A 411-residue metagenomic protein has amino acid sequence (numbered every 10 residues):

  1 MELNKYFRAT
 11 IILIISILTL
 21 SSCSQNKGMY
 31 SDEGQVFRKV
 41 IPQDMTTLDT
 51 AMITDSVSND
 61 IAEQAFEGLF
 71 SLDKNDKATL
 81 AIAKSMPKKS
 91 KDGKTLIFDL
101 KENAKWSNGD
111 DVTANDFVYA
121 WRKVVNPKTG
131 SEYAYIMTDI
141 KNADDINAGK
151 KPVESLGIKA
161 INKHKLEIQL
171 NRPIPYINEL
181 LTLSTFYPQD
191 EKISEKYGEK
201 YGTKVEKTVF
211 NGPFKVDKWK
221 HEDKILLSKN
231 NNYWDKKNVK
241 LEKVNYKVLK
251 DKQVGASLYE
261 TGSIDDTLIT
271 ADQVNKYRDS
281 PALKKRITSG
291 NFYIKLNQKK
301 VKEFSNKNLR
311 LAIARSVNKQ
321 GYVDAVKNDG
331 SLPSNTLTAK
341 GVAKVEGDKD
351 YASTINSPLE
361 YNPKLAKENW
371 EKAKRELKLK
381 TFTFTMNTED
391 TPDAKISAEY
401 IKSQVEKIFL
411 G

Functional and structural regions predicted by a protein language model:
V40-K91, V209: N-terminal lobe/hinge region of extracytoplasmic solute-binding protein
K84-Y133, E303: Aromatic- and charge-enriched surface segment that lines or borders ligand/interaction sites
D99, E132-E191: Surface-exposed binding/hinge segments that line and control ligand-binding clefts or catalytic entry sites
T113-N115, Y119-A120, K165-E167, P213 (+3 more regions): Alpha-helical secondary-structure segments
H164, L170-V239, K243, Q253: Gly/Pro-rich hinge or "lid" segments in bacterial periplasmic/extracellular proteins
N231-K276: Ligand-site clamp/hinge motif
P333-A373, T391-K395: Structural transition elements
K367-G411: Ligand/substrate-recognition segments at binding pockets and active sites
